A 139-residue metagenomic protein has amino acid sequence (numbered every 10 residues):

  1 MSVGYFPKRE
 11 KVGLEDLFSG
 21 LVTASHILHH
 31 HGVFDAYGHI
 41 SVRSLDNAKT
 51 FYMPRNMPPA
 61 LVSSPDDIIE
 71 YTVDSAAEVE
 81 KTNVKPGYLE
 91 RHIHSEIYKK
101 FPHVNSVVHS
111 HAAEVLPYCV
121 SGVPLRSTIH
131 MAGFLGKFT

Functional and structural regions predicted by a protein language model:
M1-T139: Glycine-rich flexible loops
